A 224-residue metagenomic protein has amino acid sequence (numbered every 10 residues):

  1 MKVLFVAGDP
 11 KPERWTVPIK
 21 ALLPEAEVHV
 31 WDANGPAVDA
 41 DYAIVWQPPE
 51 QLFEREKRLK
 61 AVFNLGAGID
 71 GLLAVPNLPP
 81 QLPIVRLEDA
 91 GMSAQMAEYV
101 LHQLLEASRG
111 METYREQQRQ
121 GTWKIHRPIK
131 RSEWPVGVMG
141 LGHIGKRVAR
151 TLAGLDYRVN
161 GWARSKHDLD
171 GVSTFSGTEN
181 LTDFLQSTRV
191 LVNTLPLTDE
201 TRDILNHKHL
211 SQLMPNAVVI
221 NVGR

Functional and structural regions predicted by a protein language model:
M1-D41: N-terminal glycine-/charge-rich "phosphate-binding" loop or analogous flexible N-terminal tail
V28-D39, E50-F53, G171-T188: Short acidic low-complexity segments
D41-R115: Phosphate/diphosphate ligand-binding glycine-rich loop within oxidoreductases
Q81, S132-P135, H207, N216: Phosphate-coordination loops involved in phosphoryl transfer and adenosine-cofactor binding
V85, Y114-R147, T174: Glycine-rich NAD(P)-binding loop of Rossmann-like domains
A149, A153: Gly/Ala-rich phosphate-binding loop of Rossmann-like dinucleotide-binding domains, activating on the conserved
N160: Conserved beta-strand positions in the Rossmann-like core of class I SAM-dependent methyltransferases
S165-R224: Rossmann-like adenosine-cofactor binding region
